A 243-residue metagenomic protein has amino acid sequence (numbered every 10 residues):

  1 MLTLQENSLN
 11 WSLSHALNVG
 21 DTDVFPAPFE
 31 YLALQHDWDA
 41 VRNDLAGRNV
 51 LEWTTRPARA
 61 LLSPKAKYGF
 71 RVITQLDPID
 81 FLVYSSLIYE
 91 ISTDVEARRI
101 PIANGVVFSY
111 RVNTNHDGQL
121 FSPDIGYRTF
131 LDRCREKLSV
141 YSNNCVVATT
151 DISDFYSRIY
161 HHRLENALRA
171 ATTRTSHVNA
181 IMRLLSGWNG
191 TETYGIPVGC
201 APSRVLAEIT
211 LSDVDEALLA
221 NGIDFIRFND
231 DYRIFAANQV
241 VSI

Functional and structural regions predicted by a protein language model:
M1-P64: Non-catalytic, polymerase-adjacent accessory regions of viral genome-replication enzymes
E6, N10, W38-R42, D80 (+4 more regions): Alpha-helix initiation and N-capping motif
D23-F25, R56-S85, I102-L120, W188-E208: Short, conserved non-catalytic motifs in the polymerase core
P28-V50, H116-S142, S157-Y160: Long, contiguous juxta-domain segments that are non-catalytic but functionally important
N49, P57-L61, F70-L76, L131-Y141 (+1 more regions): Catalytic micro-motifs at enzyme active sites that drive phosphoryl/nucleotidyl and oxygen chemistry
W53-R56, T93-N113, S153-F155, E165 (+1 more regions): P-loop NTPase nucleotide-binding core
Y84, I88-V147: Active-site-proximal segment of RNA-dependent polymerases
P123-N229, R233-I243: Conserved polymerase palm-domain catalytic core
